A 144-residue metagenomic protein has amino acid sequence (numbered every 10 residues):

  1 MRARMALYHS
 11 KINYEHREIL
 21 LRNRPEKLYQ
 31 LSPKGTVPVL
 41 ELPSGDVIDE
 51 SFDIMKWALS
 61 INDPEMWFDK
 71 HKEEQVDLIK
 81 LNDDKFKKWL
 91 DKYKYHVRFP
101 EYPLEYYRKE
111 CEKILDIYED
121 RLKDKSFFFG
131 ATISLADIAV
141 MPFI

Functional and structural regions predicted by a protein language model:
M1-E112, E119: GST-like domain detector, emphasizing the conserved glutathione-binding G-site in the N-terminal thioredoxin-like
V37, D124-K125, M141: Alpha-helix C-caps/helix-loop-beta hinges
L81, I117, P142-I144: Alpha-helical scaffold segments in carbohydrate-active enzymes
D120-A131: Surface-exposed helix-capping loop/turn segments at secondary-structure junctions
G130-I144: GST superfamily/GST-like fold recognition
